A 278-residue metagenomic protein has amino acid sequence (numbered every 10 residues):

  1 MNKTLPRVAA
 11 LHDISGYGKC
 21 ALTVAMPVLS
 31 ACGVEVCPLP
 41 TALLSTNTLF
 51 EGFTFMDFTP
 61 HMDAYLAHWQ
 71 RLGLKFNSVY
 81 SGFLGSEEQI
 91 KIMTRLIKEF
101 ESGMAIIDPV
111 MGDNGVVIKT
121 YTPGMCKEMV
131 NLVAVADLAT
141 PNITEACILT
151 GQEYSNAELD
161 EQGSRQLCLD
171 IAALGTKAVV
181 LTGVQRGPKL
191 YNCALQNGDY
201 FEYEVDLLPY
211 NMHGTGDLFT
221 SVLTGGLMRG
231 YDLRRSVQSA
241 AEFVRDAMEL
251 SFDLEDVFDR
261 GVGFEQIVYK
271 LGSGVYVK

Functional and structural regions predicted by a protein language model:
N2-I107, M111-K119, E265-K270: Conserved N-terminal subdomain of the carbohydrate kinase-like
L5, R234-K278: Charged C-terminal helix
G16, Y200-H213: Short pre-catalytic strand/loop immediately N-terminal to key active-site residues, enriched for Gly-Thr
A21, A25, F58-H61, Y65 (+7 more regions): General structural feature for long, well-ordered alpha-helical segments within catalytic domains of soluble enzymes
V34, A67, R71-L74, K98 (+7 more regions): Generic secondary-structure signature for well-ordered alpha-helical cores
T120-Y200, Y210, R234: Conserved phosphate/ATP/ADP-binding segment of small-molecule kinases
C147-I148, Y210-L233, V237: Short, small-residue alpha-helix embedded
